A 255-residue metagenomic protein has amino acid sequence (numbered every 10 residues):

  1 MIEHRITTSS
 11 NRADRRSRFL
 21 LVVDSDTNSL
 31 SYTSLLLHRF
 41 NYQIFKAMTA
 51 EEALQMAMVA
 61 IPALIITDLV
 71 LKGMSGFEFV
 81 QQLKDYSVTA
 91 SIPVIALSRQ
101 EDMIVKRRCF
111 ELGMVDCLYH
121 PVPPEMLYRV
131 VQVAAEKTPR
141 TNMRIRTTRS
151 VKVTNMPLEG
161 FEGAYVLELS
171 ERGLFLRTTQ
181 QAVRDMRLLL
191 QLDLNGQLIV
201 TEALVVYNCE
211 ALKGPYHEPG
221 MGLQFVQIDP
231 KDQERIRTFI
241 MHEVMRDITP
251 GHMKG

Functional and structural regions predicted by a protein language model:
M1-G255: Structured alpha-helical
